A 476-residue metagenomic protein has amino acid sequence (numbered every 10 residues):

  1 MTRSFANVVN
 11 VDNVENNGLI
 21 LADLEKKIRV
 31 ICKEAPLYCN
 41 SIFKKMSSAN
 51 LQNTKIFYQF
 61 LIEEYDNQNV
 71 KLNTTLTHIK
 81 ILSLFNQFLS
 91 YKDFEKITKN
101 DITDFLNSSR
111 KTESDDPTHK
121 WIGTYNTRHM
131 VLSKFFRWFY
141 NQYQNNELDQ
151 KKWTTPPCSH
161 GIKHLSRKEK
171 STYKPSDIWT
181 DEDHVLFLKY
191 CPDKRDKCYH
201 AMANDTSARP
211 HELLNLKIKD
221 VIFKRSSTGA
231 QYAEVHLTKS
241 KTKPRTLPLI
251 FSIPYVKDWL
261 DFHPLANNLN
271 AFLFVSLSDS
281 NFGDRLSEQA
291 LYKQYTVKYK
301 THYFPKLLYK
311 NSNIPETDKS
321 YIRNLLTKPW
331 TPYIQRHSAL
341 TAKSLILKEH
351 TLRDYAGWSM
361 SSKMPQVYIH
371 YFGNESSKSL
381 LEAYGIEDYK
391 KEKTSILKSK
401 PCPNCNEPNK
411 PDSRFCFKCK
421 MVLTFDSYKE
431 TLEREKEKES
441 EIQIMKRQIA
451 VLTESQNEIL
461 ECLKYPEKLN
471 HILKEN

Functional and structural regions predicted by a protein language model:
T2-N7, V11-N17, K378-N476: C-terminal secondary-structure termini that scaffold catalytic or DNA-interacting sites
S4-R29, Y38-I81, P117-W121: Short, aromatic/basic-rich helix-turn unit that serves as a nucleic-acid recognition element
F57-T172: N-terminal core-binding DNA-recognition domain of tyrosine recombinases/integrases
F139, Y143, A230-K306, K393-L397 (+1 more regions): Basic, alpha-helical nucleic-acid-contacting "clamp/cap" segments
Q142-Q144, A203-T228, H350-D354: Short, charged phosphate-coordinating catalytic segments
D181-P210: Basic, Lys/Arg- and aromatic-enriched nucleic-acid-binding interface segment
K239-K241, E349, A356-E392, M421-F425: Catalytic-site neighborhood detector that most strongly recognizes the C-terminal catalytic loop/helix of tyrosine
Y292-D354, W358-S362, H370, N374 (+2 more regions): Short, basic (Lys/Arg/His-rich) helix/loop patches that form interaction surfaces in the mid-to-C-terminal regions
